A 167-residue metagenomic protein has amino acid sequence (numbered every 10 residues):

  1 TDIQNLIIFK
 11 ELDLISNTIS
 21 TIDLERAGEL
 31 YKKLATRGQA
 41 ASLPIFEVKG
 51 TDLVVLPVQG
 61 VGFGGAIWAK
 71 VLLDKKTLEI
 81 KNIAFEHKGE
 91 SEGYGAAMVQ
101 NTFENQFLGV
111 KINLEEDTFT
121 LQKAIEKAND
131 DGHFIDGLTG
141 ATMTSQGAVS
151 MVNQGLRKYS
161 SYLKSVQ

Functional and structural regions predicted by a protein language model:
T1-Q167: Flexible, solvent-exposed loop/hinge segments and secondary-structure transition points
